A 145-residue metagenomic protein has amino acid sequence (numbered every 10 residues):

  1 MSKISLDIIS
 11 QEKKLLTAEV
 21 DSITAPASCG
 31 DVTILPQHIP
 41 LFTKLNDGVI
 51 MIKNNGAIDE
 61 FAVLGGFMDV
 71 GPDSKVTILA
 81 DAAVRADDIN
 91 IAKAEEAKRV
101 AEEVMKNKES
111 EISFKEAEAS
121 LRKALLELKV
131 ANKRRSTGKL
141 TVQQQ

Functional and structural regions predicted by a protein language model:
M1-E60: A positional/architectural concept
T24-A25, F42, D69, R85-D88: A short local loop/turn or secondary-structure capping micro-motif enriched for an aromatic residue
V63: Single-stranded nucleic acid-binding surfaces, predominantly the OB-fold ssDNA-binding core
D69, T77-L79: Soluble periplasmic/extracytoplasmic beta-strand elements of cell-envelope proteins
T77, V84-Q145: Acidic/glycine-rich phosphate/pyrophosphate-binding loops and surrounding catalytic core that coordinate Mg2+
